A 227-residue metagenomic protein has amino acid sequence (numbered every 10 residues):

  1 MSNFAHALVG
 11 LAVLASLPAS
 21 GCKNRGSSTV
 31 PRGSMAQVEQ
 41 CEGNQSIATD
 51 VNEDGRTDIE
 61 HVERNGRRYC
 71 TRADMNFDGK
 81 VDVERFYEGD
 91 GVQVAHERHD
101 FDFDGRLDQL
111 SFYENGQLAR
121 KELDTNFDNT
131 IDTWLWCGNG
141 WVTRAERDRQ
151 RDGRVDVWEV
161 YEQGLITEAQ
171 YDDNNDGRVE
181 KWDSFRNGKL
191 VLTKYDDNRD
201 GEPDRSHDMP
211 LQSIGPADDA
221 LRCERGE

Functional and structural regions predicted by a protein language model:
M1-S20: Sec-dependent bacterial lipoprotein signal peptides
C22-E227: Calcium-binding acidic motifs and repeat modules
